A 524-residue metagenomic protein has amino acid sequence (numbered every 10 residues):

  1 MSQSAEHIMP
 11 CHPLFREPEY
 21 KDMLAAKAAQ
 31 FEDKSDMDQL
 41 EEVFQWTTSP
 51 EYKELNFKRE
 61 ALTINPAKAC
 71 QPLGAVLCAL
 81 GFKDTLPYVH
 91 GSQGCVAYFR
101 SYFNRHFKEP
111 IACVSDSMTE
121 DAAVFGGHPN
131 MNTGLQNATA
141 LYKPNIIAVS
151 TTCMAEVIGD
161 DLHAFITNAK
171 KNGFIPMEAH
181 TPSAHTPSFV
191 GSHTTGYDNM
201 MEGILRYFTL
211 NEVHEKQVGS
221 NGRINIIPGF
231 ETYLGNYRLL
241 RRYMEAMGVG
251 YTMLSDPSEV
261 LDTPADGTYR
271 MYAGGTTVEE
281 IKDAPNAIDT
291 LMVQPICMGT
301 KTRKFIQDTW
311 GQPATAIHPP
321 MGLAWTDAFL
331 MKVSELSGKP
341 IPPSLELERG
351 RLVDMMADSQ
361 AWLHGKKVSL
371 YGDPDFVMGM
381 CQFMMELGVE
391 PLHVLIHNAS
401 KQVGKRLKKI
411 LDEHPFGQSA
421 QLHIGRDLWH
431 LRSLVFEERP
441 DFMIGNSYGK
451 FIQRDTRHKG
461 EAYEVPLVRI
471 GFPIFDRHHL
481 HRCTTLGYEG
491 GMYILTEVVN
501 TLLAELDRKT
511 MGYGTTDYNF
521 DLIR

Functional and structural regions predicted by a protein language model:
M1-R524: An N-terminal assembly and electron-transfer interface module characteristic of large anaerobic redox and radical
